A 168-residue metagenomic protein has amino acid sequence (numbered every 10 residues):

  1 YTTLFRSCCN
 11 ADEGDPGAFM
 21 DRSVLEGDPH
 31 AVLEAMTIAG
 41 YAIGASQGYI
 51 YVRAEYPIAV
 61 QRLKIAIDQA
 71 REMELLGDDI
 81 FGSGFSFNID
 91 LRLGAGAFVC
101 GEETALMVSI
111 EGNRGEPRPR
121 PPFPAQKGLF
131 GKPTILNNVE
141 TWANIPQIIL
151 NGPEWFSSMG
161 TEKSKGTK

Functional and structural regions predicted by a protein language model:
Y1-L4: Short, small-residue-biased leader/transition segments that mark boundaries at the very start of proteins
R6-H30: Glycine-rich phosphate/pyrophosphate-binding loop regions near the starts of catalytic domains
A18, E34-T37, Q47: Peripheral, non-cofactor segments flanking catalytic/redox cores
V24-L25, L33, E55-I58: Cofactor-cradling patches in redox/metallo enzymes
L25, V52, T134: Glycine- and other small-residue-rich loops at beta-strand/loop junctions that grip anionic moieties
P29-A42: Histidine-anchored nucleotide/phosphate-binding helix
Q47-A54: Short internal beta-strands
V60-K168: Hydrophobic alpha-helical positions that pack around
